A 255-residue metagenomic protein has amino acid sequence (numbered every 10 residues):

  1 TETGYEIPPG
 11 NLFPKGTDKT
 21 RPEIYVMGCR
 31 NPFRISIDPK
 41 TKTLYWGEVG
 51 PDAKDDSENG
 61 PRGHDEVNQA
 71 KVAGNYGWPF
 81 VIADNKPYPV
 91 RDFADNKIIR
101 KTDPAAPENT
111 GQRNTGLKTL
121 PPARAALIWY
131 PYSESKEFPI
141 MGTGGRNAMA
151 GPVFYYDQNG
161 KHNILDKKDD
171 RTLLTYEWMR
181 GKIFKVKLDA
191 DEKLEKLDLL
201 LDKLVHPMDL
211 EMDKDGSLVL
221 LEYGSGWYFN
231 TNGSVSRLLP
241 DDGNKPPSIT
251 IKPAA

Functional and structural regions predicted by a protein language model:
T1-L197, D215-L221, G226-D241: Beta-propeller domain segments
L199-L201: Multi-bladed beta-propeller domains
K203-P207: Short coil/turn segments at the loop-to-beta-strand junctions that recur within blades of beta-propeller repeat folds
N244-I249: Proline-centered linker/hinge motifs at extracellular inter-domain junctions
T250-A254: Surface-exposed, proline-enriched loop/turn segments that connect beta strands in immunoglobulin-like
